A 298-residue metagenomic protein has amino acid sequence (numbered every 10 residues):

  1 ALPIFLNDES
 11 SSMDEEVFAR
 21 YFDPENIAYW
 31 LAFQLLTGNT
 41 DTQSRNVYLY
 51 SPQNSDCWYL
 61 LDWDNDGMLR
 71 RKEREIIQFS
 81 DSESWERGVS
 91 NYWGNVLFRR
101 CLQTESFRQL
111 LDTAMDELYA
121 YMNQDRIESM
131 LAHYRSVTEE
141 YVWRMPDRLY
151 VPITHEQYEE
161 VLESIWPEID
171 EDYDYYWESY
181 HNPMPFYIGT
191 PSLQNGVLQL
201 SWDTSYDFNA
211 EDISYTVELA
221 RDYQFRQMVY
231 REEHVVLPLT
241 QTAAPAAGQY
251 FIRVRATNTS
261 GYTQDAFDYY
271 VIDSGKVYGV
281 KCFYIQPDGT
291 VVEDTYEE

Functional and structural regions predicted by a protein language model:
P3-Q43, Y50-D212, G279-V280, Y284-E297: Middle-to-C-terminal accessory/interaction subdomains
S51, L219-Y223, A256-N258: Residue-level signal for short segments within beta-strands and strand-turn junctions of well-structured beta-sheet
L200-W202, V217, I252-V254: An aromatic-rich alpha-helical recognition segment common to small helix-rich domains
S205-F225, T263: Solvent-exposed loop/turn segments flanking beta-strands in beta-repeat/beta-sandwich domains
V229-V236: Short beta-strand segments within Ig-like beta-sandwich modules, predominantly Fibronectin type-III
L237-A244: Exposed aromatic-hydrophobic patches
A244-T263: Beta-strand-rich modules
G261-G275: Beta-sandwich strand segments
